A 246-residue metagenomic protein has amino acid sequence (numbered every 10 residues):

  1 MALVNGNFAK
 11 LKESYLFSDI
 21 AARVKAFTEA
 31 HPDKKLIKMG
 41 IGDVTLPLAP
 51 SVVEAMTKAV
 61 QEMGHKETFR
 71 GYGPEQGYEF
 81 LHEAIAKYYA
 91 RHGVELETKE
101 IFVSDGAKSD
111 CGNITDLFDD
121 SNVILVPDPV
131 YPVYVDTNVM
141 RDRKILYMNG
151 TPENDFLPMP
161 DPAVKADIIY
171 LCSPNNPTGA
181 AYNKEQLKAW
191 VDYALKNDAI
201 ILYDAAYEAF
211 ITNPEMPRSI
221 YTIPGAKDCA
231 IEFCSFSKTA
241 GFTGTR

Functional and structural regions predicted by a protein language model:
A2-D105, N113: N-terminal small-domain helix-loop-helix segment of the aminotransferase-like
I41, A180, S235-K238: Conserved donor-binding loops in enzymes that form glycosidic bonds
T45-A49, P177-A180, A209-F210, G241-F242: Short catalytic/ligand-binding loop motif for oxyanion handling, primarily in non-cytosolic enzymes, centered on
E67-A194, E208-I223, K227, I231: Conserved core of the PLP fold type I
V123, A199-I200: Short glycine-centered segments of the SAM/dcSAM-binding site in methyltransferase folds
S173, I201-L202: Residue-level marker for buried hydrophobic side chains located in beta-strands that build the well-ordered beta-sheet
A205: Walker B catalytic acidic pair
I223-R246: Active-site PLP attachment segment
